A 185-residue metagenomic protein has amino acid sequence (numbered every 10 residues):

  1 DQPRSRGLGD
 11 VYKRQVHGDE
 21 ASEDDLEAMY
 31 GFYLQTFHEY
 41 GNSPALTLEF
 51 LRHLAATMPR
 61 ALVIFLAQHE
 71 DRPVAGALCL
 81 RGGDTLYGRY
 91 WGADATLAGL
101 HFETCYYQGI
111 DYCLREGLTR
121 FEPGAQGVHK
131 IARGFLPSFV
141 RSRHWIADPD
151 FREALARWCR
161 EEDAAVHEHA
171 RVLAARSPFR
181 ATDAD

Functional and structural regions predicted by a protein language model:
D1-Q2, L54-A55, D111: Short, flexible, glycine/charge-rich loop motifs used to bind or transfer phosphoryl groups or to couple energy/partner
D1-Y12: Single conserved hydrophobic/aromatic residue that forms the stacking wall/gate of nucleotide- or nucleobase-binding
D10-A98, R180-D185: A conserved beta-strand-loop-helix scaffold within acyl/acetyltransferase catalytic domains
E23-A28, I131-R133, D150-F151: Short, solvent-exposed polar/charged micro-motifs at secondary-structure junctions
G83-P149, A156: Acyl-donor binding region in acyl/amide transferases
I146-A147, R152-D185: In a subset of proteins, long, contiguous C-terminal domains/tails are tracked
